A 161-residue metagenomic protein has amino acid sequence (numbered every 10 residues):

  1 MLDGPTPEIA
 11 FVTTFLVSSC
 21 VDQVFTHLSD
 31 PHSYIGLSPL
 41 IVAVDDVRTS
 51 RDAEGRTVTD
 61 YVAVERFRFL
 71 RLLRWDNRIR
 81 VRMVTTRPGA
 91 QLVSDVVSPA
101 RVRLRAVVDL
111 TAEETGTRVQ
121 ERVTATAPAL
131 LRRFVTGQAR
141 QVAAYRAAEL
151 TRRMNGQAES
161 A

Functional and structural regions predicted by a protein language model:
M1-T57: Hydrophobic ligand-binding cavity/cleft-lining segments
E8-T14, V58, R78-R80, Q91 (+2 more regions): Intrinsic-disorder/low-complexity, polar/charged segments enriched in Ser/Thr/Lys/Arg/Asp/Glu/Gln
T13-F15, V44-V47, N77-T85, V96 (+1 more regions): Hydrophobic/aromatic beta-strand elements that line small-molecule binding cavities or substrate pockets in beta-rich
C20, D52, P88, E113-G116: Short strand-connecting beta-turns/loops that link adjacent beta-strands
L28, S38, M83, E121-V123 (+2 more regions): Hydrophobic alpha-helical core bundles mediating ligand binding, dimerization, or RNAP-core interactions
H32, A139, A143-A158: Short amphipathic alpha-helical signal-transduction/dimerization elements
V47-D95, R152-A158: Glycine-rich portal/gate segments that line the openings of hydrophobic small-molecule binding cavities
V93-Q141: Beta-strand/loop substructures that line and gate deep hydrophobic ligand-binding cavities in soluble
